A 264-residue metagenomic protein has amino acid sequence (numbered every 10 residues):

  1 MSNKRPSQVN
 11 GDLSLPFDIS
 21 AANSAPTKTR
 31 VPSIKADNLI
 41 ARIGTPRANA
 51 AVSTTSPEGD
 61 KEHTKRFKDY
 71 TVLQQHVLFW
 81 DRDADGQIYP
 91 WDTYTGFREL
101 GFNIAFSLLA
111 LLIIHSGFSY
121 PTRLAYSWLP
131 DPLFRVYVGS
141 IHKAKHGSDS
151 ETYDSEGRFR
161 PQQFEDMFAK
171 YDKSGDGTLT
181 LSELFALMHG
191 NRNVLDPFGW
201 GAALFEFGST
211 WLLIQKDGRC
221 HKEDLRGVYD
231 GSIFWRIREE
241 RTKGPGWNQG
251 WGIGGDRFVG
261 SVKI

Functional and structural regions predicted by a protein language model:
S2-D12, F17, V31, T45-A51 (+8 more regions): Beta-strand-dominated extracellular/periplasmic modules and repeats in secreted or surface-exposed proteins
N3-E62, W128, P132-R158, E239-I264: Polar/charged low-complexity regulatory segments
V9, R192-N193: Long, charged interaction segments in nuclear RNA/chromatin-associated proteins
E62-H63, D154, D196, F207-G208: Eukaryotic intrinsically disordered and solvent-exposed regulatory patches
D69-P90, Y94, S107-H142, D149 (+2 more regions): Primarily EF-hand calcium-binding motifs
T93-T95, L184-A186, N191, G227: Conserved beta-strand elements of beta-rich interaction domains across eukaryotes, especially beta-propellers
I104-A110, D196-W200, R236-G244: Flexible, disordered linker segments and immediate boundary regions flanking tandem C2H2 zinc-finger modules
A203-R257: C-terminal interaction modules of eukaryotic adaptor/scaffold proteins
